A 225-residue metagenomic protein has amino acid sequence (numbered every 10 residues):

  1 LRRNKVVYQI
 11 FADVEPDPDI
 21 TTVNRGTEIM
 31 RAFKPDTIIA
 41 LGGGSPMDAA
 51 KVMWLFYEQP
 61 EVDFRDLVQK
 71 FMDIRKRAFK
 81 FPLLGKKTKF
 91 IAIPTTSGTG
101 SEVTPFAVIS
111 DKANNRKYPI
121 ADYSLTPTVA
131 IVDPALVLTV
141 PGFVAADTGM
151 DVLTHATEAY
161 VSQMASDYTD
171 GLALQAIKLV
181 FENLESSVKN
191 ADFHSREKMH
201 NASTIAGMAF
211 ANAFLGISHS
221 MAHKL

Functional and structural regions predicted by a protein language model:
L1-F11: An N-terminal, well-structured beta->alpha segment
Q9-A12, I38-L41, I91, A206-A209: Short glycine-rich or small-residue beta-strand-to-loop segments that form or flank ligand, phosphate, metal/Fe-S
I10-I20: Short beta->alpha junction loops
V14-E15, L41-G43, F214-I217: Active-site nucleophile and cofactor-binding loops and adjacent substrate-binding regions of central metabolic enzymes
T21-E28, A32-V132: Glycine/threonine-rich beta-strand-loop-alpha-helix active-site module that forms ligand/phosphate-binding
P105-A213: Carboxylate- and glycine-rich phosphate/diphosphate-binding segment that chelates Mg2+/Mn2+
A213-L225: C-terminal catalytic subdomain
